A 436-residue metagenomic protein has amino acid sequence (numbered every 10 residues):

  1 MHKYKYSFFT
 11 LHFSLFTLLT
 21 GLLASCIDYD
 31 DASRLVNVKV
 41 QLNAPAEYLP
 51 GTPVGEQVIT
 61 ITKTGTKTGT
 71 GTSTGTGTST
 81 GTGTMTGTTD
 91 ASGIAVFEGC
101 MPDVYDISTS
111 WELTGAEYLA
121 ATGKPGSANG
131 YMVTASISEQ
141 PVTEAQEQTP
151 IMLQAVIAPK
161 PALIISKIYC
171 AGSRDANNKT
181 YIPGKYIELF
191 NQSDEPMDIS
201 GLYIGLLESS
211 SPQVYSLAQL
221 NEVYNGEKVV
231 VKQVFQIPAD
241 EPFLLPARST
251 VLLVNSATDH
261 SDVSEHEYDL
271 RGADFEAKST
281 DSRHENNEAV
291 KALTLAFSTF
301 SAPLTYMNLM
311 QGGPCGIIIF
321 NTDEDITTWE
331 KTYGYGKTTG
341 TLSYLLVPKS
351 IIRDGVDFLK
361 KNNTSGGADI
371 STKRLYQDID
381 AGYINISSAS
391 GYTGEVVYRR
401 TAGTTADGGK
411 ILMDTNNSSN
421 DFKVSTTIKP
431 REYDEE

Functional and structural regions predicted by a protein language model:
M1-Y4, F16-L49, L153: Bacterial Sec-dependent N-terminal signal peptides
V40, T89-F97, E241, S249: Glycine-centered loop-to-beta-strand initiation motif
P45-Y48, T52, A155-Q213, S301-G316 (+4 more regions): A structural motif detector for short, solvent-exposed N-terminal "entry" segments of globular domains
A46-T72, D198-G201: Short, ordered, surface-exposed loop/turn motifs in non-cytosolic proteins
T66-A95: Short, acidic Ser/Thr/Gly-rich low-complexity loop/linker segments typical of extracellular and cell-surface proteins
T84, L113-Q154: Structured interaction patches on ligand/partner-binding surfaces of diverse proteins
A95, G99-T122: A short, solvent-exposed beta-strand micro-motif common in secreted/extracellular proteins
G226-T427, E435: Solvent-exposed beta-edge/loop recognition patches
